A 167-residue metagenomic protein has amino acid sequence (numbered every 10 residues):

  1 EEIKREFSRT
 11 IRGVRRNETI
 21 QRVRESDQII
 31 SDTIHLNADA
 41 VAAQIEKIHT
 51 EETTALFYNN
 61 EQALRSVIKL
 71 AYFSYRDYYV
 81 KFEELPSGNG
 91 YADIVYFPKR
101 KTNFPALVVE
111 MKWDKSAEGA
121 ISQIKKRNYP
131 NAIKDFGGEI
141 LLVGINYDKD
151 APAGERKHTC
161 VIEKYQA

Functional and structural regions predicted by a protein language model:
E1-S122, K126-N128, E139, P152-A167: Extended alpha-helical interface modules used as scaffolds for assembling large macromolecular complexes
Y129-I133: Short catalytic/binding micro-motifs of nucleotide second-messenger systems
G144-K149: A short beta-strand-to-loop transition that corresponds to the Sensor-1 phosphate-sensing loop of AAA+ P-loop ATPases
